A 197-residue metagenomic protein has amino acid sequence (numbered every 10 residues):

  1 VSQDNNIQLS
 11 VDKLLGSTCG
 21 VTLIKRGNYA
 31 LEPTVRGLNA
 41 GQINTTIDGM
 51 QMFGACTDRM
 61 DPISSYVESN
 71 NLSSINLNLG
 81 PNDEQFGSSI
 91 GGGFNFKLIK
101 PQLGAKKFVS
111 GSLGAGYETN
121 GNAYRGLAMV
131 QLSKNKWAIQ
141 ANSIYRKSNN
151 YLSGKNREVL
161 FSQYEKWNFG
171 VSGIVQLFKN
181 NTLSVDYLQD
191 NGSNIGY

Functional and structural regions predicted by a protein language model:
D12-Q51: Extracytoplasmic beta-strand/coil segments of soluble accessory domains associated with Gram-negative outer-membrane
T22-L23, Q51-P81: Short acidic/polar hinge/loop motifs at secondary-structure boundaries that mediate gating or recognition
L31, I90-G92, V109-G111, Y124-A128 (+1 more regions): Hydrophobic, lipid-facing positions within transmembrane beta-strands of outer-membrane proteins
A40, K134-W137, F178-N180: Outer-membrane beta-barrel channels and translocator barrels
V67-S112: A beta-strand signature from Gram-negative outer-membrane beta-barrel systems, especially the internal plug domain
L113-Y117, L132, A141-K147, V185-Q189: Transmembrane beta-barrel strands of outer-membrane/channel proteins
G116-Y124, S148-V175: Outer-membrane beta-barrel proteins
L160-S162, N180-Y197: Flexible loop and strand-edge segments within Gram-negative outer membrane beta-barrel domains
